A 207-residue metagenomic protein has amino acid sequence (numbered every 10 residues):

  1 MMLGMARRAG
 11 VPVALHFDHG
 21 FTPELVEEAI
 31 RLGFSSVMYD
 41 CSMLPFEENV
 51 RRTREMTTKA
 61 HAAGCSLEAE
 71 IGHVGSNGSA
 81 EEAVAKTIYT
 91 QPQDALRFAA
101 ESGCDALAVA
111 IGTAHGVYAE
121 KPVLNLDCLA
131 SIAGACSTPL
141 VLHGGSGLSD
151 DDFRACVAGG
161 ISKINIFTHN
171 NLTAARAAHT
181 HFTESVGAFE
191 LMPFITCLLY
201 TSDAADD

Functional and structural regions predicted by a protein language model:
G4, R8, T22-Y39, M43 (+3 more regions): Alpha/beta enzyme core
M5, L96, T113-L142, G147-L148: Second-shell residues forming the walls of enzyme active-site clefts
V13-F17, V37-Y39, L67-A69, L107-V109 (+2 more regions): Hydrophobic faces of well-ordered beta-strands that scaffold small-molecule active sites in alpha/beta enzyme cores
E24-E28, G147-G159: Catalytic cores of alpha/beta
Y39-F46, T113, I161-A175: Glycine-rich phosphate-binding active-site loops on the catalytic face of alpha/beta enzymes
T53-T57, A175-F189: C-terminal helical cap(s) of enzyme catalytic domains, especially alpha/beta-barrels
Y200-D207: Conserved small/polar residues in nucleotide/adenosyl-binding loops
